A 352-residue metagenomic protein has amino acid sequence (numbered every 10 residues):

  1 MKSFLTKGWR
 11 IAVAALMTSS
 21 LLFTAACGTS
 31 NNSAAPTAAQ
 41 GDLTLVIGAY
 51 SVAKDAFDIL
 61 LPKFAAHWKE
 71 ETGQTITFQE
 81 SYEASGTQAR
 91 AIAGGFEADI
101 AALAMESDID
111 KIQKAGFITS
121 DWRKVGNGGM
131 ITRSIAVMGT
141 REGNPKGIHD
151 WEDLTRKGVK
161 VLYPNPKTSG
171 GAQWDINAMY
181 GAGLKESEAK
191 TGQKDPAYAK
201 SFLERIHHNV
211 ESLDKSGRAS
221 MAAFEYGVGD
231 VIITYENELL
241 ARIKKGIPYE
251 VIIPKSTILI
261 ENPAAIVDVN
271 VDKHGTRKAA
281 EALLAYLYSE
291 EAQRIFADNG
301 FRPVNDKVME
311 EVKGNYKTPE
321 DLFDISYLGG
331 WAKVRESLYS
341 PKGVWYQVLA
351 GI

Functional and structural regions predicted by a protein language model:
M1-L43: Short, low-complexity disordered leader/linker segments with a strong preference for bacterial N-terminal type II
C27-A115, R123-V125, Y235: Early extracytoplasmic/lumenal segment of secretory-pathway proteins
S51-D55, S85-Q88, S107-D110, G143-K146 (+5 more regions): Solvent-exposed loop/turn segments at secondary-structure junctions within structured extracellular/periplasmic domains
G95-A101, G158-K160, Y226-T234: Alpha-to-beta junction loops
Q113-E186: A conserved helix-loop-strand patch within extracytoplasmic ligand-binding domains of the periplasmic binding
M130-I135, K200-H207, D214, K245-K278 (+1 more regions): Periplasmic-binding protein-like
E186-P254: Ligand-binding pocket segment of bilobal, Venus flytrap-like solute-binding proteins
V271-I352: Extracellular/periplasmic juxtamembrane helices and adjacent flexible linkers that interface with membrane partners
